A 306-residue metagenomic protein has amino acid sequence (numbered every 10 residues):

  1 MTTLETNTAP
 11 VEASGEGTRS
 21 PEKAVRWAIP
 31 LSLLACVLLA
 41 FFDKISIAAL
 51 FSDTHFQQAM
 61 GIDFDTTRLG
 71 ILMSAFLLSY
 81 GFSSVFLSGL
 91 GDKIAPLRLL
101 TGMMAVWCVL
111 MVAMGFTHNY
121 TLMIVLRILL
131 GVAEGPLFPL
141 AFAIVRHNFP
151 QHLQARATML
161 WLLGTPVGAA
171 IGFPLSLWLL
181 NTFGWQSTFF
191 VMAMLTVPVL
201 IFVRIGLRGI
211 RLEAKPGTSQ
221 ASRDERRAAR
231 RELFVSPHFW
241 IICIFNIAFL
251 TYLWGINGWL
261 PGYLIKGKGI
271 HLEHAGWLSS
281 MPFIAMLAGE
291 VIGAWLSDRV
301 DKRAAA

Functional and structural regions predicted by a protein language model:
G15-E22, R211-I242: Juxtamembrane intracellular "pre-TM" segments in multi-pass secondary transporters
I45, L77-V85, A169-A170, F283-V291: Residue-level signature of mid-helix packing/kink "hotspots" within the transmembrane helices of 12-pass Major
A48-A49, P237-E290: Extracytoplasmic gate region of multi-pass secondary transporters
L50-G81: Extracellular/periplasmic helix-loop-helix junction of adjacent transmembrane segments in MFS-like secondary
F82-H118: Conserved MFS/SLC helix-loop-helix module at the cytosolic interface between two early adjacent transmembrane helices
L110, H118-L129: Paired small-residue
L126-T165: Cytoplasmic helix-loop-helix junction between adjacent transmembrane helices in 12-TM secondary transporters
W161-R208: Helix-loop-helix hairpin linking two adjacent transmembrane segments in secondary transporters
